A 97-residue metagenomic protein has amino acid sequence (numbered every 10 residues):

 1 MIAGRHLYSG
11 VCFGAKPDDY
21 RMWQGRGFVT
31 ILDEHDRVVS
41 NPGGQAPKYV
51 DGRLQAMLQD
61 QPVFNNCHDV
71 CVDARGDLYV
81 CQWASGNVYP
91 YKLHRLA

Functional and structural regions predicted by a protein language model:
M1-A97: Eukaryotic scaffold repeat domains enriched in small/polar residues
